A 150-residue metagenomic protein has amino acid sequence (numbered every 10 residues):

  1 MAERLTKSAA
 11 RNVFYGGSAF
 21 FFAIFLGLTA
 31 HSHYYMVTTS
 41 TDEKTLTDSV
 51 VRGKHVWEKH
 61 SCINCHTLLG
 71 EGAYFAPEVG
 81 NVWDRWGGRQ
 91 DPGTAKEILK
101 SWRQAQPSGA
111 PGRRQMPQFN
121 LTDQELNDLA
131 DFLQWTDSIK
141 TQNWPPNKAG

Functional and structural regions predicted by a protein language model:
M1-L46, F132-G150: Post-cleavage N-terminal segment of exported redox proteins
G16, G53-K54: Short N-terminal secondary-structure initiator segments
T47-D48, H55, L69-A73, N81-N143: Extracytoplasmic electron-transfer domains, predominantly the class I c-type cytochrome c fold
K54-H60: Local sequence-structure signature of Cys/Sec-based thiol-disulfide redox active-site neighborhoods
C62-C65: Short cysteine clusters
